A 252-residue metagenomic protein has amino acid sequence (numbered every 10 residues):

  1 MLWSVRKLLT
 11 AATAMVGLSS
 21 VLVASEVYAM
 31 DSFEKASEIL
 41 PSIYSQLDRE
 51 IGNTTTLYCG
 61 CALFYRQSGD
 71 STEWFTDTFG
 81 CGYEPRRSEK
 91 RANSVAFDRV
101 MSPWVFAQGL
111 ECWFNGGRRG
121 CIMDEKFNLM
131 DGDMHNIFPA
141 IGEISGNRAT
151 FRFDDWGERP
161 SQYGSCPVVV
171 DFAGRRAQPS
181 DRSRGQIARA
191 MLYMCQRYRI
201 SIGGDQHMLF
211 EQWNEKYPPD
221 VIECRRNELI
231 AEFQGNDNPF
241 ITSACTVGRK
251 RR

Functional and structural regions predicted by a protein language model:
M1, L57-C59, F79, L110 (+2 more regions): Secreted/extracellular small peptides and ectodomain modules produced from precursors
M1-A14: Bacterial N-terminal signal peptides that target proteins for export
L2-S4, L18, A29: Hydrophobic transmembrane signal anchors and adjacent membrane-proximal interface regions, especially in viral
T13, T56, T76-T78, E111 (+1 more regions): Compositionally biased, low-complexity repeat tracts
V16-E26: C-terminal segment of classical bacterial N-terminal signal peptides
Y28-S94, F210-Q212, I222-E223: Aromatic-lined ligand-binding clefts that engage carbohydrates, nucleic acids, or primary amines
P85-A96, M101-R252: Domain-level detector of nuclease and nuclease-like folds in predominantly extracellular/periplasmic contexts
